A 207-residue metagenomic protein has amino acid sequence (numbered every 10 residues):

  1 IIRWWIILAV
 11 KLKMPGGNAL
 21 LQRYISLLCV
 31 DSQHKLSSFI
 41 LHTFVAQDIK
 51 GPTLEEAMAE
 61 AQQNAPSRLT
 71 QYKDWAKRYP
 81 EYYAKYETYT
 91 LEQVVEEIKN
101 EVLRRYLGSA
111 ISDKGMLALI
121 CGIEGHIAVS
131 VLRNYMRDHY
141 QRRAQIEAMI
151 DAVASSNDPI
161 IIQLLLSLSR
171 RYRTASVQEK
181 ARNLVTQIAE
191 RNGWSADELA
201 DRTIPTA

Functional and structural regions predicted by a protein language model:
I1-Y140: Extended repeat-based scaffolds of very large eukaryotic assembly and lipid-transport proteins
I7-L8, K114-I123, R137, Q145-N157 (+2 more regions): Structural detector for internal amphipathic alpha-helices that build alpha-solenoid repeat scaffolds
S109, D113, V129, R142-M149 (+2 more regions): Residue-level detector of extended alpha-helical repeat arrays and alpha-solenoid scaffolds
H126-Y135, P159-L168, E198: Short sequence/structural elements of tandem HEAT/ARM alpha-solenoid repeats
I162, L166-A207: Eukaryotic acidic, Ser/Thr-rich intrinsically disordered low-complexity regions
